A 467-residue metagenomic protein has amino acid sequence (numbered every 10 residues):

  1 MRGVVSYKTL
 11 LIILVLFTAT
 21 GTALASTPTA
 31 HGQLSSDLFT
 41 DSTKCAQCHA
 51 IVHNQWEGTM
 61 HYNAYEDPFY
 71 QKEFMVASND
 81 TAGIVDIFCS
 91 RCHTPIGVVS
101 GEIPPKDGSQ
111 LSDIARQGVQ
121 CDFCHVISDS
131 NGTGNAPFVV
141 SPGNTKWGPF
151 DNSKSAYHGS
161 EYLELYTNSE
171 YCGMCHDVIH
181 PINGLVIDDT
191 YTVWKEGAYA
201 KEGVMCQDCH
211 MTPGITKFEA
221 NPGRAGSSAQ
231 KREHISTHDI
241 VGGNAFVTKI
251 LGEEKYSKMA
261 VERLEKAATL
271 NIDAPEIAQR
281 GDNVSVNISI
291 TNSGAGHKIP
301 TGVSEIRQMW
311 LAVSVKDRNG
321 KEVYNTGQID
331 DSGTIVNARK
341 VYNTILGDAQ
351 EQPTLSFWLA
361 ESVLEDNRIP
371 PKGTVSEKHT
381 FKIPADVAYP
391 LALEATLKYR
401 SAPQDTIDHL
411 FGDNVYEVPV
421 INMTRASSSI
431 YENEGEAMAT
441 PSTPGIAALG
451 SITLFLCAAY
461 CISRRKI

Functional and structural regions predicted by a protein language model:
M1-T27, M438-I467: Secretory targeting signatures
P28-S36, V52-D80, P104-L359, L364-P370 (+2 more regions): Primarily the internal scaffold of c-type cytochrome electron-transfer domains, especially repeated/multiheme c-type
F39-T40: Glycan-association/targeting regions that enable binding to alpha-glucans and other polysaccharides
E73-I103: Long, well-ordered hydrophobic secondary-structure segments characteristic of membrane-embedded and membrane-proximal
